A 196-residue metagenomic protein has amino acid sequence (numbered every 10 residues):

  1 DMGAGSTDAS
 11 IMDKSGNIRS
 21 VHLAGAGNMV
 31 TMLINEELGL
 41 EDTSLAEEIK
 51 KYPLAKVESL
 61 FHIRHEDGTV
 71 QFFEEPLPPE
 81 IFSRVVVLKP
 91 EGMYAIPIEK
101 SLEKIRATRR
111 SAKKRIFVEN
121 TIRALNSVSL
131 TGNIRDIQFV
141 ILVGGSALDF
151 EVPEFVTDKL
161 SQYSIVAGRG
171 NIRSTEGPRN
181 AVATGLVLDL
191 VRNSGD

Functional and structural regions predicted by a protein language model:
D1-I18: Gly/Thr-rich phosphate-binding beta-strand-loop-beta motif of the actin/hexokinase/Hsp70
G3-S6, A24, N28, G145-F150: Gly/Ser/Thr-rich loops at beta-strand to alpha-helix junctions that form or flank small-molecule/cofactor-binding
S10-M12, V143-G145, G168: Generic beta-strand/beta-sheet core signal
D13-K114, S129-L130, D136, G144: Phosphate-binding glycine-rich/basic clefts of nucleotide- and phosphate-handling proteins, predominantly
T108-D136, F155, D189, N193: Phosphate/ATP-binding catalytic cores across multiple sugar-kinase/actin-like superfamilies, primarily ASKHA
S127, I137, G170-S174: Hydrophobic multi-pass inner-membrane translocation pores used for secretion and envelope-lipid/glycan export
I134-K159: Glycine-rich phosphate-binding loops at beta-strand->alpha-helix junctions
S146-E154, V166-D196: Glycine-rich phosphate-binding/hydrolytic loop that grips phosphoryl groups
